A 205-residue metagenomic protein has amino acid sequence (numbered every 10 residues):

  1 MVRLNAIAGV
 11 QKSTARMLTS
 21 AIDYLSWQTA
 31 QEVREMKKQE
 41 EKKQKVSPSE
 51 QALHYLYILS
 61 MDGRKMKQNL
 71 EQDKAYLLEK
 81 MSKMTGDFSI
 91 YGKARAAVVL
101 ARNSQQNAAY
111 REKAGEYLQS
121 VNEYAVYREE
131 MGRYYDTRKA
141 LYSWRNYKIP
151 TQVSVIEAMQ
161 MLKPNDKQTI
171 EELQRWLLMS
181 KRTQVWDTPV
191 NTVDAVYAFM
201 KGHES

Functional and structural regions predicted by a protein language model:
M1-S205: Large, well-folded core regions of big proteins
